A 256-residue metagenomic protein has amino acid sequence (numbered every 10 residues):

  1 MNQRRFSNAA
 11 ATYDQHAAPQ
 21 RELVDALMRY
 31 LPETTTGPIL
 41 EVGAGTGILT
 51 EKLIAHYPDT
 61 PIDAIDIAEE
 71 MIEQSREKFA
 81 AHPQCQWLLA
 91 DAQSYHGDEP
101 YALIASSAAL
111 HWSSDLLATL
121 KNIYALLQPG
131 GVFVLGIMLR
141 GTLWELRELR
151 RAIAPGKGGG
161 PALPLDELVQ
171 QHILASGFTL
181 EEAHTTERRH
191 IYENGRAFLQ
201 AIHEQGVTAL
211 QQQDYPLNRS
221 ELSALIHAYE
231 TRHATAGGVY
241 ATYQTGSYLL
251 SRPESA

Functional and structural regions predicted by a protein language model:
M1-E22: Class I SAM-dependent methyltransferase Rossmann-like catalytic core, especially the SAM/SAH-binding loop
A18-T36: Conserved alpha-helix/loop element of class I SAM-dependent methyltransferases that forms part of the SAM/SAH-binding
P19, T46-I48, E181-A256: Conserved Class I S-adenosyl-L-methionine
P38-Y95: Class I SAM-dependent methyltransferase SAM/SAH-binding core
Q93-I104: A short acidic, Gly/Pro-enriched loop at the edge of an enzyme's catalytic core that lines a small-molecule cofactor
A102-L116: A short SAM/SAH-binding and catalytic strip from SAM-dependent methyltransferases
L117-P129: A short glycine-rich, Lys/Arg-flanked "PGG" loop and its adjoining helix->strand segment in the class I
V132-G195, T208-P216: Conserved catalytic/acceptor-binding region of the Class I
